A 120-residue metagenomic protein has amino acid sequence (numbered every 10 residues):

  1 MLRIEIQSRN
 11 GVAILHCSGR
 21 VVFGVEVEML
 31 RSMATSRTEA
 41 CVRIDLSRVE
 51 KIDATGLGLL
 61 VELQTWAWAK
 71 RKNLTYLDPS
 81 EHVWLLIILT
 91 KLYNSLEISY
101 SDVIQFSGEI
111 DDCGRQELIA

Functional and structural regions predicted by a protein language model:
M1-K51, V61-A120: STAS-like cytosolic regulatory interaction modules
